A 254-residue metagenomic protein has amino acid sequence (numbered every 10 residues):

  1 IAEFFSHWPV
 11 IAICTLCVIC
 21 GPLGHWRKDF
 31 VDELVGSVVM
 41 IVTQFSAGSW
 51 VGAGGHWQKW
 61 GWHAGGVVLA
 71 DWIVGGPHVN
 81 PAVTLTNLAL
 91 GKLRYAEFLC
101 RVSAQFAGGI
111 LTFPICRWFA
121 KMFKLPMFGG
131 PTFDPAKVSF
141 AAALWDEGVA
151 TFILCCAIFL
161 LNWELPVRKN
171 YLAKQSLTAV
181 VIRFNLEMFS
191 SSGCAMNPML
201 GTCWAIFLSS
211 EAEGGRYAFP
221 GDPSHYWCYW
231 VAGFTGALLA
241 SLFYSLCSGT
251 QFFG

Functional and structural regions predicted by a protein language model:
I1-G254: Membrane-interface helix-loop junctions and terminal tails of multi-pass membrane proteins
